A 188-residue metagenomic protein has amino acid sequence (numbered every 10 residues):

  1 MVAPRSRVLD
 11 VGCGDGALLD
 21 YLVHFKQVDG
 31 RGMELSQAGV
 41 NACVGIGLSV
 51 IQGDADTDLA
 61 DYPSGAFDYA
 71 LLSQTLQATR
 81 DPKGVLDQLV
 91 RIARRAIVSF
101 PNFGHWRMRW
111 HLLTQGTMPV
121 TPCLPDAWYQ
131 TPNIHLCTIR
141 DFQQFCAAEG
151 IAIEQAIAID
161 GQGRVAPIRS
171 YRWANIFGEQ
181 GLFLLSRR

Functional and structural regions predicted by a protein language model:
M1-R5: Conserved alpha-helix/loop element of class I SAM-dependent methyltransferases that forms part of the SAM/SAH-binding
V11: Conserved beta-strand/loop positions that form the S-adenosyl-L-methionine
D15: Conserved SAM/SAH-binding loop
Y21-D58: Class I SAM-dependent methyltransferase SAM/SAH-binding core
D58-S64: Short conserved loop adjoining the S-adenosyl-L-methionine
Y69-R80: A short SAM/SAH-binding and catalytic strip from SAM-dependent methyltransferases
K83-Q88, R95-R188: S-adenosyl-L-methionine-dependent methyltransferase catalytic module, highlighting the catalytic core
